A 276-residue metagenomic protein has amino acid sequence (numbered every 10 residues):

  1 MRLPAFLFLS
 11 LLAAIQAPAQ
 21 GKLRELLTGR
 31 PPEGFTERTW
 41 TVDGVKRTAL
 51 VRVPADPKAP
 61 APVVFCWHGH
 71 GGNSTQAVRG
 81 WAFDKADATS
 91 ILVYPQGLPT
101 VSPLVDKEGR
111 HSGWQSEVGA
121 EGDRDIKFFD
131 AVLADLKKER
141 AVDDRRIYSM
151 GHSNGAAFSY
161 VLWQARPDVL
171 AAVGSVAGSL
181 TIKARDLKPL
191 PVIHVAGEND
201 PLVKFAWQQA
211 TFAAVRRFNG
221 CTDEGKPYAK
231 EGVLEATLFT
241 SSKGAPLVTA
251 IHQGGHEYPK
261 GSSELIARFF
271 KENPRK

Functional and structural regions predicted by a protein language model:
A5-A14: Bacterial N-terminal signal peptides
A17-V63, T75-Q76, W81, S90 (+7 more regions): A domain-start/cap signature at the N-terminus of enzymes
H68-G72: Active-site glycine-rich loops that stabilize anionic/oxyanionic intermediates across multiple enzyme folds
Q96-I126: Cap/lid segment of the alpha/beta-hydrolase catalytic domain
K127-R145: Conserved acidic catalytic loop of the alpha/beta-hydrolase fold
H194-A196: Short beta-strand/loop motif that positions the catalytic acidic residue of the alpha/beta-hydrolase fold
N199-V203, H256-E257: Acidic catalytic loop of the alpha/beta-hydrolase fold
